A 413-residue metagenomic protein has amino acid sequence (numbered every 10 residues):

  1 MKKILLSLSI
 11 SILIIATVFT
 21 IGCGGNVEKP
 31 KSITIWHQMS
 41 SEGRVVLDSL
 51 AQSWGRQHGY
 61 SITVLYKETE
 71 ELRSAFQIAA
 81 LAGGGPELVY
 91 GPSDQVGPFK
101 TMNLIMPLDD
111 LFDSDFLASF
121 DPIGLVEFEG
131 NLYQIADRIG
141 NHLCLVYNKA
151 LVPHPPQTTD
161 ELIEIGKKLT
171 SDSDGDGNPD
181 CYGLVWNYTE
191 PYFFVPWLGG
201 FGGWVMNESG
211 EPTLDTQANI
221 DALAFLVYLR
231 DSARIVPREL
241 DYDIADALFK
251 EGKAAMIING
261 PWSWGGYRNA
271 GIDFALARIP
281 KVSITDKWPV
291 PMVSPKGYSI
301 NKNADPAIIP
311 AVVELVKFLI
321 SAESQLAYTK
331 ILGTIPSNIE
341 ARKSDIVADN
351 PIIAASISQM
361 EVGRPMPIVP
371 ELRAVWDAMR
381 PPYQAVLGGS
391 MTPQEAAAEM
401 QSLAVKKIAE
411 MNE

Functional and structural regions predicted by a protein language model:
K3-S7, T17-P98, R238, S283-D286 (+6 more regions): Conserved N-terminal structural module of periplasmic/extracytoplasmic solute-binding proteins
Q38, Y192-P196, A224-I308: Extracytoplasmic/periplasmic substrate-binding proteins
V46, T170, V316-S337: Periplasmic-binding protein-like
I78-A79, P86-E87, D115-A150, Y182-G183 (+2 more regions): A structural signal for short loop-to-beta-strand junctions that line the ligand-binding cleft of periplasmic/secreted
S93-L143, H154, T159-I165, D273-R278 (+1 more regions): Hinge/lid segment of periplasmic solute-binding proteins
L125, A277, T329-P381, A385 (+1 more regions): Long, aromatic- and glycine/proline-rich binding clefts that accommodate carbohydrate-like moieties
Y133-L143, E161-P212, A254: Extracytoplasmic/periplasmic solute-binding protein
I165-G166, S209-E239: Glycine-centered hinge/linker elements that transmit conformational signals in sensory and ligand-binding systems
